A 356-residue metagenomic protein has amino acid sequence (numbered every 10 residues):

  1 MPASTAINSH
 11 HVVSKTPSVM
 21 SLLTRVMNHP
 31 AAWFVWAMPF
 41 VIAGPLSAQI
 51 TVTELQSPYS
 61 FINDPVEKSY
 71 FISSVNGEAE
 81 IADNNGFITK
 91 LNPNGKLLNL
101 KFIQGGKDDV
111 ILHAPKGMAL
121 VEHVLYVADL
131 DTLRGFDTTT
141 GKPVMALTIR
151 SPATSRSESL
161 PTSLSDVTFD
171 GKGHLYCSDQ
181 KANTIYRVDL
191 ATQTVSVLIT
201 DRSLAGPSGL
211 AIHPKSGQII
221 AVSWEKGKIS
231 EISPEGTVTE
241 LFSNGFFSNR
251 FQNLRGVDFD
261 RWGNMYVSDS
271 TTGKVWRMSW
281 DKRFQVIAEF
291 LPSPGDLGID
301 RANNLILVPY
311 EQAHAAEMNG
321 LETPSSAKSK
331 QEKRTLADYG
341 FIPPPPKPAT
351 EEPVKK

Functional and structural regions predicted by a protein language model:
A32-P45: Bacterial N-terminal signal peptides
Q49-V52, L97-D109, K142-S157, T194-T200 (+2 more regions): A short beta-strand motif characteristic of beta-propeller blades
L55-E67, E78, D83-N85, G106-H123 (+6 more regions): Beta-rich, blade/repeat-based domains predominating in secreted/periplasmic proteins but also intracellular
I72-N84, A316-P324: Short, conserved, GDST-rich strand-edge loop motifs in beta-rich repeat architectures
S73, A128, S178, V222 (+2 more regions): Residue-level marker for isolated small/hydroxyl-bearing positions within beta-strands of beta-sheet-rich domains
N76-E80, T132, A182-N183, K226-G227 (+2 more regions): Short glycine/acidic-enriched loop and turn motifs that connect beta-strands
N92-K96, D137-K142, D189-Q193, S233-T237 (+2 more regions): Short loop/turn segments that connect beta-strands within beta-propeller blades
P294-P344: Blade-level signature of beta-propeller repeat domains, shared across WD40, Kelch, NHL, RCC1 and BNR/Asp-box propellers
